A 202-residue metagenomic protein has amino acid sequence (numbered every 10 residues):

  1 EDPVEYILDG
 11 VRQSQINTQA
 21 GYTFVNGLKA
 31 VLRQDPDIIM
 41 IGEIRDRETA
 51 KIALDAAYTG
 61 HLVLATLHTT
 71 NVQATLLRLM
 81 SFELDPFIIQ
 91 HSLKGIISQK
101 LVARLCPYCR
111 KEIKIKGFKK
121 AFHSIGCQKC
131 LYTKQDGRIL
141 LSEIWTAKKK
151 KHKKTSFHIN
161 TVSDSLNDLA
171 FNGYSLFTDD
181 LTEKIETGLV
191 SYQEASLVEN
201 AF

Functional and structural regions predicted by a protein language model:
E1-F202: Short, flexible helix-loop junctions that flank or precede catalytic/ligand sites
